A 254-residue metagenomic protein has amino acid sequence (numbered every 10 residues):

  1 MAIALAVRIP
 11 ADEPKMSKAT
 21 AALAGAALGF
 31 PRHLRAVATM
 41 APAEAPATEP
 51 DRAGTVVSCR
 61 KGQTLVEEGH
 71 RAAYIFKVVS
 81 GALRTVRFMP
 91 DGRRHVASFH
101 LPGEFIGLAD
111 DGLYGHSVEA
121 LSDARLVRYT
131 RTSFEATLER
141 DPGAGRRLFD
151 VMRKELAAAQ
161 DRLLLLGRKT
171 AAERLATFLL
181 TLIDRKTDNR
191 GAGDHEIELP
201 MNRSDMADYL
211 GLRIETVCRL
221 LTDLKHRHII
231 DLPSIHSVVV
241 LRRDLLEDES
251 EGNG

Functional and structural regions predicted by a protein language model:
M1-D188, D223-I229, V240-G254: Cytosolic regulatory regions built on CNB/CRP/Popeye-like sensor folds
V86, E215, L232-P233: A local structural micro-motif
K186-I197: Short helix/loop segment immediately N-terminal to the Walker
T187-N189, S204-A207, L232: A short, structure-level motif marking secondary-structure boundaries and short turns
E196-L210, V217: A short alpha-helical element within helix-turn-helix/winged-helix DNA-binding domains across DNA-binding proteins
L220: Residues in the recognition helix of alpha-helical DNA-binding motifs
P233-V239: Short, Lys/Arg-rich nucleic-acid/phosphate-binding segment
